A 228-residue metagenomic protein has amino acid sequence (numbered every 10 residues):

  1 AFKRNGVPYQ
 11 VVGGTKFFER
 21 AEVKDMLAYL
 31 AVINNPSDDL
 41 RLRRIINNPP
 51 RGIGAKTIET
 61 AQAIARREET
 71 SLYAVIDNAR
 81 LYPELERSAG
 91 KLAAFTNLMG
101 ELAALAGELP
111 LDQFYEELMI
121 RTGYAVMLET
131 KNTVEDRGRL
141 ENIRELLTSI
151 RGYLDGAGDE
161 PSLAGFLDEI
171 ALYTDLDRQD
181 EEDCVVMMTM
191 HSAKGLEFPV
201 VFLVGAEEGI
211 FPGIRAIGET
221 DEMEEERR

Functional and structural regions predicted by a protein language model:
K3-P8, R20, L27-R228: Conserved helicase C-terminal RecA-like lobe
V12-A21: Conserved helicase motor
